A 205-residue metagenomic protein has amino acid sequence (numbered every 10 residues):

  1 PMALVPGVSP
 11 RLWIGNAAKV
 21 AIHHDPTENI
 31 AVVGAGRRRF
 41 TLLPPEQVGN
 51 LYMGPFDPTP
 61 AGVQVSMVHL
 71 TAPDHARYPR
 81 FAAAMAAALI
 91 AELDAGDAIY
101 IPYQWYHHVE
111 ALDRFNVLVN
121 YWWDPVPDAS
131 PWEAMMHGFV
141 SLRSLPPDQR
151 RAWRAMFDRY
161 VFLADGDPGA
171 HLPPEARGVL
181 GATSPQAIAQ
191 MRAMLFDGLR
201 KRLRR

Functional and structural regions predicted by a protein language model:
P1-A18: Internal glycine-rich, Lys/Arg-flanked active-site/core loops of soluble domains
V5, A17, V33-Y100, W105 (+1 more regions): Double-stranded beta-helix
G7, K19-N29: A short beta-loop-beta micro-motif enriched in histidine and acidic residues
L12, N29-V32: Conserved, well-structured core segments
A18, P26, W105, F115: A generic "binding-loop/recognition-motif" signal
H23-P26, V33, L43, A111-D113: Short glycine/proline-enriched turns and hinge-like loops at secondary-structure junctions
M53, D113-A129: A short hydrophobic beta-strand segment most commonly corresponding to one strand of the jelly-roll/cupin
I90-L93, A134-R205: Conserved double-stranded beta-helix
